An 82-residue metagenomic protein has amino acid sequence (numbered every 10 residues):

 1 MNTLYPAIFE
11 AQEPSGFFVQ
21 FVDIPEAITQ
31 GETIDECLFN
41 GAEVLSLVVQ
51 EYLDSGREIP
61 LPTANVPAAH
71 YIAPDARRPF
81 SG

Functional and structural regions predicted by a protein language model:
M1, P6-E13, G31: Short, positively charged
M1-Y5, F39-G82: Short, charged, surface-exposed hinge/linker loops at domain edges that act as mobile lids or interdomain connectors
Y5, D23-E26: Short amphipathic alpha-helical segments
F9-D23: Short aromatic-glycine-(Arg/Gly/Cys) micro-motifs in beta-strand/loop hairpins
P14, T29, A64-V66: Short capping/connector residues at structural and topological boundaries
F18, T33, E58: Gly/Ser/Thr-rich beta-alpha loop segments that engage phosphate groups in nucleotides
F18-Q20, C37-N40: Generic alpha-helical hydrophobic packing signal
P25-E36: A short, exposed loop/beta-hairpin motif centered on an aromatic-Gly-Thr core
